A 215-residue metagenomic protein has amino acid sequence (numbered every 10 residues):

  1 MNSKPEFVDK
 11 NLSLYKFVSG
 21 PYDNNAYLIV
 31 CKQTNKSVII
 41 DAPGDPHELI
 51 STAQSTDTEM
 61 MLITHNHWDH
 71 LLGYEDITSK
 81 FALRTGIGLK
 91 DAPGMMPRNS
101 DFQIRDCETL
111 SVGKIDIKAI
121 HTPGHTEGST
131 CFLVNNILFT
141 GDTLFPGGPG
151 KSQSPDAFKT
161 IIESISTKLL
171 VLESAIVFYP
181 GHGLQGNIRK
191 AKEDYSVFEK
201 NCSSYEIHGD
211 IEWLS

Functional and structural regions predicted by a protein language model:
S3-T56, T130-G141: Conserved beta-strand hairpin/beta-sheet module of binuclear metal-dependent hydrolase folds, prominently
L14-F17, Y27-L28, C107-L133, V171: Core dinuclear metal-dependent hydrolase active-site scaffold
L14-S19, S37-I40, M61-T64, I120-T122 (+1 more regions): Short, flexible loop segments at the rims of nucleotide/cofactor-binding pockets, characterized by
D23, T34-S37, G44-K118, D194-N201: Active-site HxH/HxHxD metal-binding segment of metal-dependent hydrolases
I29, D41, H65, I77 (+4 more regions): Divalent metal-coordination and catalytic microenvironments
A42, L71, I161-I165: Aromatic/hydrophobic pocket-lining residues that form the small-molecule binding cavity in soluble enzyme cores
M61-L71, I120-E127, Y179-Q185: Histidine-centered catalytic micro-motifs
E127-S215: Metallo-beta-lactamase
